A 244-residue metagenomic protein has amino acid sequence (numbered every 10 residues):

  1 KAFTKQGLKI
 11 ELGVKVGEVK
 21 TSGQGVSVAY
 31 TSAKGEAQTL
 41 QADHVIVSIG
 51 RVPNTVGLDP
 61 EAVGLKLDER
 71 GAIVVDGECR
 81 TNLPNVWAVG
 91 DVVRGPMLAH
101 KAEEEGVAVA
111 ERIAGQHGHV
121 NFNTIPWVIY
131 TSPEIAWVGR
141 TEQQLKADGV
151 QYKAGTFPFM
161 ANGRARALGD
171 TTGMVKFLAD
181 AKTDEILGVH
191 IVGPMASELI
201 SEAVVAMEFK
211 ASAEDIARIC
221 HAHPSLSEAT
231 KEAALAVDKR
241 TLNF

Functional and structural regions predicted by a protein language model:
K1-E11, E18-S27, P96, H100-S132: Glycine-rich flavin
K1-G77, R140, A147, Q151: A Rossmann-like FAD-binding core segment of flavoenzymes
A2-Q6, S48, V52, V89 (+7 more regions): Change "in soluble alpha/beta enzymes" to "in soluble alpha/beta proteins
K15-V16, V92, F157-F159: Short, ordered loop/turn segments at secondary-structure junctions
T21-V26, L83, L168-G173: A short, glycine/Asx- and small/polar-enriched loop/turn that sits immediately N-terminal to a beta-strand
S22, W87, A114, I191-V192: Residue-level structural signal for beta-strand termini and adjacent loop
T39-I113, H119, E198: FAD-site-proximal beta/loop scaffold in flavoenzymes
I125, Y130-T141, K146-F244: Flexible, glycine-rich terminal cap/loop adjacent to redox cofactors in electron-transfer oxidoreductases
